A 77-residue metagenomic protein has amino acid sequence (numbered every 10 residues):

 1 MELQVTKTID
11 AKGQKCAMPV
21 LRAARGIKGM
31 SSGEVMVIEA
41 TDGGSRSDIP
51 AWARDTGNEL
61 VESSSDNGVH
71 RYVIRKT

Functional and structural regions predicted by a protein language model:
Q4-K12: Short amphipathic
D10, E39, V73-R75: Generic structural detector for well-ordered beta-strands
Q14-E59: Amphipathic, hydrophobic secondary-structure cores in small proteins
P50-T77: C-terminal structural segments of small proteins and small subunits
